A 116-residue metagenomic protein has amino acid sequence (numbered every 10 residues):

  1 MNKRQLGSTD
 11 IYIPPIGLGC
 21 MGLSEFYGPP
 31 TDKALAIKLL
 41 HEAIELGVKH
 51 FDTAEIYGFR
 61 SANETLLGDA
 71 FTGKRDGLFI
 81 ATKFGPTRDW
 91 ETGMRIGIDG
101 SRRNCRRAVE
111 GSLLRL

Functional and structural regions predicted by a protein language model:
M1-F79: N-terminal binding-site loop/beta-alpha segment at the start of enzyme catalytic domains that lines or forms
G7-S8, T87, R106: General helical structural elements
G22-Y27, R88-M94: A short acidic, helix-capping loop that chelates divalent metal ions and anchors anionic groups
A43, K83, R115: Conserved catalytic core of Hanks-type protein kinase domains
L66-A70, K83, N104-G111: Generic beta-strand or strand-like secondary-structure segments
G77-D89: A short, structured active-site edge motif that brings together acidic residues
E91-L116: Glycine/proline-rich, positively charged, aromatic-decorated active-site loop/lid region on the catalytic face
